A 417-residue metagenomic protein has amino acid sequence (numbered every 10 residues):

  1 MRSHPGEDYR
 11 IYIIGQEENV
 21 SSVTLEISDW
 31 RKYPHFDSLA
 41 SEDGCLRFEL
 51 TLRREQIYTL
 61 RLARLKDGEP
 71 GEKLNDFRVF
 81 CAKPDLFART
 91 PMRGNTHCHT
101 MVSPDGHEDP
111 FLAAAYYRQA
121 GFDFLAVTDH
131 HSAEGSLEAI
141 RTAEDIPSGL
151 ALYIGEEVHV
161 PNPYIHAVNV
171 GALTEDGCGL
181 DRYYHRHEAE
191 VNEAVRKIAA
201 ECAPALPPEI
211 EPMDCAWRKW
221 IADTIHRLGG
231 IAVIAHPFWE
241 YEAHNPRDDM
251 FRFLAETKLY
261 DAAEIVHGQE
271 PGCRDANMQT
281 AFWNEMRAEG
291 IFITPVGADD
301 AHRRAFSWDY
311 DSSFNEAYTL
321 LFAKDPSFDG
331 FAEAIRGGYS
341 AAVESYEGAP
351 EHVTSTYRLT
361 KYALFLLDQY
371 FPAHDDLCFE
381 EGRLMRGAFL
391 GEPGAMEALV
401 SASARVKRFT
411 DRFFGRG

Functional and structural regions predicted by a protein language model:
M1-M92, H107-P110, N162-E175, E242-G417: Charged catalytic cores and adjacent phosphate/nucleic-acid-binding surfaces used for phosphate/nucleic-acid chemistry
D85-I231, A235, I265-G268, G272-W283: A metal-dependent hydrolase metal-coordination microenvironment
P237-W239: Extracellular glycoside hydrolase catalytic/binding regions
